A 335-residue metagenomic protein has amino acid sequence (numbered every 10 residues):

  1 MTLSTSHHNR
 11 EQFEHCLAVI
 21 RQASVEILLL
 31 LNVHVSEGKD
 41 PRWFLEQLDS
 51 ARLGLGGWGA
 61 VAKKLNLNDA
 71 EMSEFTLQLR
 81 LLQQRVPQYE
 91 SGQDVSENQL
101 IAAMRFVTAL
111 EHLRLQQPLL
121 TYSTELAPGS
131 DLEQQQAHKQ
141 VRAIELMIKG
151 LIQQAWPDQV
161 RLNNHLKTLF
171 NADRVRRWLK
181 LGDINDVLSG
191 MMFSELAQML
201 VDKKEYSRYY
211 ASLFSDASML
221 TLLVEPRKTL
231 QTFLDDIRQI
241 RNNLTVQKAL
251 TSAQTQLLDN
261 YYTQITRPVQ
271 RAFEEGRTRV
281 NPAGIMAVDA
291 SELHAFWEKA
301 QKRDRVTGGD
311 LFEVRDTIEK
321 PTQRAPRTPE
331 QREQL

Functional and structural regions predicted by a protein language model:
T2-L335: Amphipathic alpha-helical interface elements
